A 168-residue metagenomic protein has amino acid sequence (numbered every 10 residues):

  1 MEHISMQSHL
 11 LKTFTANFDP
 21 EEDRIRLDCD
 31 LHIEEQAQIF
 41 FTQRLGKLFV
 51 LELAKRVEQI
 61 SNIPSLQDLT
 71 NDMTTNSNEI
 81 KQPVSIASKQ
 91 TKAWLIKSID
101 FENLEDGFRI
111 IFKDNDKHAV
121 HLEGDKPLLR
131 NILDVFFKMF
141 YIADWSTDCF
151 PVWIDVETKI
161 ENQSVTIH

Functional and structural regions predicted by a protein language model:
M1-D19, T70-D114, E123, N162-V165: Intrinsic, low-complexity N-terminal interaction/targeting segments
M1-Q59: The feature marks the first
M1-Q7, L45-K89, T147, P151-I154 (+1 more regions): A low-complexity, Ser/Thr/Gly/Pro-enriched, surface-exposed linker/loop concept that marks segments flanking
A16, D23-L27, N103-E105, N131-D134 (+1 more regions): Motif-centric detector for short Cys/His coordination patterns
F40-T42, E52-R56, P64, E123-D125 (+2 more regions): Surface-exposed beta-strand edges and their flanking turn/coil or helix-capping segments
R109-E161, I167-H168: Mixed-charge, glycine-accented linear interaction segment located at domain edges/termini
